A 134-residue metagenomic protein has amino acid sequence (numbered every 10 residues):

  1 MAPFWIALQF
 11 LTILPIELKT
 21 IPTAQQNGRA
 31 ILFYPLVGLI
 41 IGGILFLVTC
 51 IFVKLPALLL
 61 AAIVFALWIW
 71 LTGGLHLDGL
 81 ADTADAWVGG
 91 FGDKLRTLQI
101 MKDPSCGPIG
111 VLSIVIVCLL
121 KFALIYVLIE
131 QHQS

Functional and structural regions predicted by a protein language model:
M1-G73, G89-R96, D103-S134: Hydrophobic alpha-helical transmembrane segments
G73-G79: Juxtamembrane membrane-interface segments at transmembrane alpha-helix termini
